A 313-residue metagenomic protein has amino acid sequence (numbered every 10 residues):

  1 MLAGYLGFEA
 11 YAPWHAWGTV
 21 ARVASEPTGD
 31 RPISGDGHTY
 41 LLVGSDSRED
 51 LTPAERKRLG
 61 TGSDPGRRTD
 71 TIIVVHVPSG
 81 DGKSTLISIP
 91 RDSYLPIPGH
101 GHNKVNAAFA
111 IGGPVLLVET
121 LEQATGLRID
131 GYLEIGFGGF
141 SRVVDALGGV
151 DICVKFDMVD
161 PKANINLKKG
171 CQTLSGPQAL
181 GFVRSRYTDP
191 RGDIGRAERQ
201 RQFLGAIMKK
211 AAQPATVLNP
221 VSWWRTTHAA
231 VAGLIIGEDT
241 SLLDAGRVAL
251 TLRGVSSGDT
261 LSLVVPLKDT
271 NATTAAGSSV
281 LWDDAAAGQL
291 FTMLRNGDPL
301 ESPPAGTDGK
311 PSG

Functional and structural regions predicted by a protein language model:
L2-G313: Non-catalytic, solvent-exposed segments at the cell envelope interface
